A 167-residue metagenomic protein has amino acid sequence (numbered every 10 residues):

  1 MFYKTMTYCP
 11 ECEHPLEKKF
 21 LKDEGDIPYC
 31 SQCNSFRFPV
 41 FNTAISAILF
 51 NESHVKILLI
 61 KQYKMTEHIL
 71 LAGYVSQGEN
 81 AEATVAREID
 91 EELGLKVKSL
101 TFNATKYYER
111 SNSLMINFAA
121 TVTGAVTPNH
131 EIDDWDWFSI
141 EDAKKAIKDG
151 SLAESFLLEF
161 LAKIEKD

Functional and structural regions predicted by a protein language model:
M1, E11-L21: Short, intrinsically disordered, charge-biased short linear motifs at domain edges
M1, P39-N42, R110-N112: A short catalytic or substrate-binding loop motif that flags glycine-/basic-rich loops and adjacent residues that bind
Y3-K4, E24-G25: Flanking scaffold residues of small Cys/His-coordinated metal-binding clusters
Y8: Sequence context surrounding c-type heme c attachment/ligation sites in exported
E11-H14, G25-I27, S31-I57, Y74: Conserved N-terminal beta-strand and adjoining loop/helix that marks the start of the Nudix/MutT-like hydrolase domain
L21, E52, Q62, Y107-E109: Short polar/acidic secondary-structure junctions
F50-E91: Conserved Nudix-box catalytic region and its N-terminal flanking loop in Nudix hydrolases and closely related
V75-E159: Unchanged
